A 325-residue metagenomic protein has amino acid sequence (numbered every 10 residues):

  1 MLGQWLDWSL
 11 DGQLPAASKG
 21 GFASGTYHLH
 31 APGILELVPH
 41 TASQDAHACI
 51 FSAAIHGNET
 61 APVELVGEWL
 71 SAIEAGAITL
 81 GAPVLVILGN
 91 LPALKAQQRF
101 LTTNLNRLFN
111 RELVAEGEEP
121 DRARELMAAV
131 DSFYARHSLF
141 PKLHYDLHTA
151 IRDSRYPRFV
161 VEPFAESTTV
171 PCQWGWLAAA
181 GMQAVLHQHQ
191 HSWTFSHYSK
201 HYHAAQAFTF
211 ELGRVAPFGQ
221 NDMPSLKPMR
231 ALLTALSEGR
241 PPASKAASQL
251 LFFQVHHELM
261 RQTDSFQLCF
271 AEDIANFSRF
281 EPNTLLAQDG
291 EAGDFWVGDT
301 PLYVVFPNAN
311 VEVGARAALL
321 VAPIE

Functional and structural regions predicted by a protein language model:
M1-E325: Structured catalytic-domain cores with a bias toward divalent-metal coordination
